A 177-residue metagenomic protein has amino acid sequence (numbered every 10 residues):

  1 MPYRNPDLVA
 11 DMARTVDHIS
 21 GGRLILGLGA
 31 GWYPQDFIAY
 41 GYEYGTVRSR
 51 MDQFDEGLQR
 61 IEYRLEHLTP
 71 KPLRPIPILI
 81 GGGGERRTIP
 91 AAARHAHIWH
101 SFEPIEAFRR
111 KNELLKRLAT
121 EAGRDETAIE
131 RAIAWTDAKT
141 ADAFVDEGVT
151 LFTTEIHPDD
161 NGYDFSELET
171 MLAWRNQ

Functional and structural regions predicted by a protein language model:
M1-Q177: Active-site-adjacent structural elements that line small-molecule/cofactor binding pockets in enzymes
